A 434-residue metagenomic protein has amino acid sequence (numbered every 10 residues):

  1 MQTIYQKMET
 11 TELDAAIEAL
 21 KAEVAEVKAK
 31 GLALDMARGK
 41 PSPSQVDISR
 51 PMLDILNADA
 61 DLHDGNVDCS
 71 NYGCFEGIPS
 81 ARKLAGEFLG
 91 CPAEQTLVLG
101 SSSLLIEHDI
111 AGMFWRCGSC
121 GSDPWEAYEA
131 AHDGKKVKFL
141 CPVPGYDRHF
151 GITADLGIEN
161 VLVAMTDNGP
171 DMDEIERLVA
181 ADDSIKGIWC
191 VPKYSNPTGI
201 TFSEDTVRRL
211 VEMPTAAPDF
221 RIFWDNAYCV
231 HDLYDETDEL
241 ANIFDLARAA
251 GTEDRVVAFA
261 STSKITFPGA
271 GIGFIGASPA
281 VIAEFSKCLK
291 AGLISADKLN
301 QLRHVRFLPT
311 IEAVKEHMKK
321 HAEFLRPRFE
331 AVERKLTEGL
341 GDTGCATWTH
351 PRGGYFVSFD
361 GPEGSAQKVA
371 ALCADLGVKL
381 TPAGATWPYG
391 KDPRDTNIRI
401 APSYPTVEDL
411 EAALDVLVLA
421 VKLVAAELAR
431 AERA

Functional and structural regions predicted by a protein language model:
Q2-S80, L84-E87, D375-V378: N-terminal "arm"/small-domain region of PLP-dependent enzymes with the aminotransferase-like
D35, A370, A374-R399, A429-A434: Conserved PLP cofactor-binding pocket of PLP-dependent enzymes
D61, V67-P218, C229-G251, V416 (+1 more regions): Conserved core of the PLP fold type I
L99, D245-R326, G339: Conserved core segment of the aminotransferase class I/II
N226: Walker B catalytic acidic pair
K319-E333, C345-D360: Conserved glycine-rich beta-strand-loop-beta hairpin in the small C-terminal domain of fold type I
S358-G364, L380-K422: Conserved PLP-binding active-site segment of the aspartate aminotransferase-like
